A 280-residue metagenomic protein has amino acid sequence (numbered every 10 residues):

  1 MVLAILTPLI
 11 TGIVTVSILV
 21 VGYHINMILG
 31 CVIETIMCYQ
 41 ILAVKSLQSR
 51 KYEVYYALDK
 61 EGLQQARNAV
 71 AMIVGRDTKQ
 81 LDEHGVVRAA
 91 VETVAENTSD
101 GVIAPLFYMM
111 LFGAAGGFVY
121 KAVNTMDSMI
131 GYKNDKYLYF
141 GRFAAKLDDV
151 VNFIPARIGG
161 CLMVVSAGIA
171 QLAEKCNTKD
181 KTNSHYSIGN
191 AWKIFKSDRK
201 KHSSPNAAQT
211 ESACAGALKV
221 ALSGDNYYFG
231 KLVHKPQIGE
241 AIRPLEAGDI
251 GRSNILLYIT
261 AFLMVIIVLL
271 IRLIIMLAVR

Functional and structural regions predicted by a protein language model:
M1-F118, G131-R280: Hydrophobic alpha-helical transmembrane segments
A122, M126, I130: Active-site His/Glu-centered metal-binding helix of metallohydrolases
